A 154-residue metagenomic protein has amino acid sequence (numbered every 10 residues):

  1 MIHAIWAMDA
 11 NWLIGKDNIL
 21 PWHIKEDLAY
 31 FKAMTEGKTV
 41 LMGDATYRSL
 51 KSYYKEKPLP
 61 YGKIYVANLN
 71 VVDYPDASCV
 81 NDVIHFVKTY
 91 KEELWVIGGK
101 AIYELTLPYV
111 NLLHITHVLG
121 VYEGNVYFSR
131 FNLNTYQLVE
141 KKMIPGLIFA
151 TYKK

Functional and structural regions predicted by a protein language model:
M1-K154: Enzymes that bind and transform nitrogen-containing heteroaromatic metabolites
